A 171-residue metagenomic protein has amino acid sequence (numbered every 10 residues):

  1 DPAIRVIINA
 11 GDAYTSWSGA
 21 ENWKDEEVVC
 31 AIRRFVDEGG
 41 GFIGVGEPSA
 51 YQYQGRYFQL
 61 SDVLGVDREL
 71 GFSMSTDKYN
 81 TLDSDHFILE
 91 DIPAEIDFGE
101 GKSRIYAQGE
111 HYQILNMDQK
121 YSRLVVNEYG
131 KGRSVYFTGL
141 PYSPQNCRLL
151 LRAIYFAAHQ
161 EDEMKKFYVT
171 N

Functional and structural regions predicted by a protein language model:
D1-A10, G46, Y53, E128 (+2 more regions): Aromatic-Pro/Gly-enriched surface loop or interdomain linker that acts as a lid/target-recognition segment
A3, E26, C30-R33, Y155-N171: Mature N-terminal, pre-catalytic/accessory segment of carbohydrate-active enzymes
R5-T15, I43, S134-Y136: Structural motif
Y14-E95: A glycine-rich, often tryptophan-bearing local segment used as a flexible ligand/cofactor-contacting loop or short
E21-K24, R148-R152: Composition- and surface-driven signal marking solvent-exposed, interaction-prone regions in large proteins
Q59, L149-F156: Generic recognition of well-ordered alpha-helical segments
E69-R148, H159-N171: Catalytic beta-strand/loop cores that center a nucleophilic Ser/Cys/Thr and support acyl-enzyme chemistry
